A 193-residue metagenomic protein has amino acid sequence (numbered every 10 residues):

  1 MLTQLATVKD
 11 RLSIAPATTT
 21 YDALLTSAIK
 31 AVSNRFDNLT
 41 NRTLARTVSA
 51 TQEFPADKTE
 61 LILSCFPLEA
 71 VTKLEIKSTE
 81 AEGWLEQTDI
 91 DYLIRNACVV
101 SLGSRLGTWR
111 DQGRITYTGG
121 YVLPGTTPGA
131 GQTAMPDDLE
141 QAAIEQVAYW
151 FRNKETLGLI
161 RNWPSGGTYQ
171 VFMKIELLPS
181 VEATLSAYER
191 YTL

Functional and structural regions predicted by a protein language model:
M1-L193: Divalent metal-cofactor coordination and adjacent catalytic microenvironments
